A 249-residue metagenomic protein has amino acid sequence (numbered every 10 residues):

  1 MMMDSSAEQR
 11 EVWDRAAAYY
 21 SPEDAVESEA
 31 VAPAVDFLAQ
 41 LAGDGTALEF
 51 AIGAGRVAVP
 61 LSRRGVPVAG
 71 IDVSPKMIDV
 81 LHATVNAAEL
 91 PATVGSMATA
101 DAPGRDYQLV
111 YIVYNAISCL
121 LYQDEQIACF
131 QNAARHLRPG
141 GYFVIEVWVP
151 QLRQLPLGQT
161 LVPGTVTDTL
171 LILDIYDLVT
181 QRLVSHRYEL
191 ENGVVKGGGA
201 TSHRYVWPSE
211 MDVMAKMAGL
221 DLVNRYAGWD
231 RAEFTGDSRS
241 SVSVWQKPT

Functional and structural regions predicted by a protein language model:
M1-G43: Conserved class I S-adenosyl-L-methionine
D44-G53: Conserved class I S-adenosyl-L-methionine
A54-A100: Class I SAM-dependent methyltransferase SAM/SAH-binding core
D101-V110: A short acidic, Gly/Pro-enriched loop at the edge of an enzyme's catalytic core that lines a small-molecule cofactor
Y111-N115: Residues lining the SAM
I127-P139: A short glycine-rich, Lys/Arg-flanked "PGG" loop and its adjoining helix->strand segment in the class I
V144-M214: SAM-dependent methyltransferase
P208-T249: C-terminal lobe and adjacent flexible extensions of AdoMet/dcAdoMet transferase-like proteins
